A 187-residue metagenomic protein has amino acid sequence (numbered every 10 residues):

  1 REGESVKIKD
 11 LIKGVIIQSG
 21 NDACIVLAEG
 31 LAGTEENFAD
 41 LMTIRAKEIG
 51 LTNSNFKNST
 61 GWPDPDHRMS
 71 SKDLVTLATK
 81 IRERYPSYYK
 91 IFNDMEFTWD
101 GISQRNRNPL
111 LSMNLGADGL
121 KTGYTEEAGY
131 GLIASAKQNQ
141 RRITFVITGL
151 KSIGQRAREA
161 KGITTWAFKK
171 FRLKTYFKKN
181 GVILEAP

Functional and structural regions predicted by a protein language model:
R1-K72, T79-R82: Active-site-adjacent loops and short helices of periplasmic peptidoglycan-processing enzymes
T52-N55, P63-R68, K72-P187: Domain-terminus/edge residues, biased toward the C-terminal soluble/receptor-binding domains of extracytoplasmic
